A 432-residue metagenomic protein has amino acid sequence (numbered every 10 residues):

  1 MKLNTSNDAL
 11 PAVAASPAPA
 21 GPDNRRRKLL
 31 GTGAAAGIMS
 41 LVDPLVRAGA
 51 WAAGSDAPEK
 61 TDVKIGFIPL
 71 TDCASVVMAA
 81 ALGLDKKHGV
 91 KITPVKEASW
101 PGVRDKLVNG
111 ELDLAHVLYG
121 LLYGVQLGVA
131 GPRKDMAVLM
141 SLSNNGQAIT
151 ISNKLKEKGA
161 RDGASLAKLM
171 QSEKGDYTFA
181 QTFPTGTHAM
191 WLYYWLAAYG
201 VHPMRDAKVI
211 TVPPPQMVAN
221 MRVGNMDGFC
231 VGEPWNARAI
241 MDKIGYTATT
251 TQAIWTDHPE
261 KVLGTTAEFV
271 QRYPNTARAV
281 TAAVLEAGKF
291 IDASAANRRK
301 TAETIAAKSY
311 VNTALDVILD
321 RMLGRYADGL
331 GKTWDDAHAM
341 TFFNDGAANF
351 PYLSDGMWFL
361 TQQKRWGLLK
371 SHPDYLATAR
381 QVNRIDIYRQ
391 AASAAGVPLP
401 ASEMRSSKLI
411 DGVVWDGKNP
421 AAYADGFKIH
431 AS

Functional and structural regions predicted by a protein language model:
M1-N24: N-terminal secretory signal peptides
G21-K28, I38-S55: N-terminal twin-arginine translocation
G33-G37: Sec-dependent signal peptide hydrophobic core
A53-T211, V223-I240, I244-D257, K408-A422: Short, glycine-/small- and polar/acidic-enriched structural segments that line small-molecule recognition paths
L112-L114, V212-T247, T266, E303-Y310 (+2 more regions): Ligand-binding pocket segment of bilobal, Venus flytrap-like solute-binding proteins
I149-T150, V262-T265, F269-V270: Short glycine- and hydrophobic/aromatic-rich loop-to-beta-strand nucleating segment in the catalytic cores
R272-R384: Secondary-structure end/capping motifs
M357-S432: Conserved C-terminal helix/tail region of periplasmic/extracytoplasmic solute-binding proteins
